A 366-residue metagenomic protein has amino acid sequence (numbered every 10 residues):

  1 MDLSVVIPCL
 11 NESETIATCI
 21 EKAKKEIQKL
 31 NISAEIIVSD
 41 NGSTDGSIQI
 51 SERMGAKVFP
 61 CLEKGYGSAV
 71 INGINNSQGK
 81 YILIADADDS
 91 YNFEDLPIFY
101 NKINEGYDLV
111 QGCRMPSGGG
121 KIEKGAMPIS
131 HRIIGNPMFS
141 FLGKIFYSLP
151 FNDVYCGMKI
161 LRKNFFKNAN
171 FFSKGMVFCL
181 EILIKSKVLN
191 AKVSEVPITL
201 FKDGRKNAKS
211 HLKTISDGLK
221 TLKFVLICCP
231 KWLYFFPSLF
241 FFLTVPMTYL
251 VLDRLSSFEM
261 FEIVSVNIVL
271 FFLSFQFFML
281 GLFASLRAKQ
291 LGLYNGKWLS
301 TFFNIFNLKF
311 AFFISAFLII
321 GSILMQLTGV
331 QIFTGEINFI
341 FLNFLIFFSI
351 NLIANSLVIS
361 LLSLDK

Functional and structural regions predicted by a protein language model:
D2-S4, E35, E181: Cell-envelope/extracellular polymer assembly enzymes that use nucleotide-activated donors
E12-I27: Short, well-formed alpha-helical segments that are part of the catalytic scaffolds of diverse glycosyltransferases
E12-T15, S43, Y66, N92: Donor nucleotide-sugar binding loop of glycosyltransferases
L30-I37, I48-N76: Conserved donor nucleotide-binding strand/loop of the catalytic core
D40-I48, D89: A conserved acidic beta->alpha catalytic loop
C61-N76, Y81, F93-M176, D203-L222: Acceptor/aglycone-binding surface of glycosyltransferases and processive sugar-polymer synthases
S148, F171-K366: Hydrophobic helical membrane-anchoring modules
